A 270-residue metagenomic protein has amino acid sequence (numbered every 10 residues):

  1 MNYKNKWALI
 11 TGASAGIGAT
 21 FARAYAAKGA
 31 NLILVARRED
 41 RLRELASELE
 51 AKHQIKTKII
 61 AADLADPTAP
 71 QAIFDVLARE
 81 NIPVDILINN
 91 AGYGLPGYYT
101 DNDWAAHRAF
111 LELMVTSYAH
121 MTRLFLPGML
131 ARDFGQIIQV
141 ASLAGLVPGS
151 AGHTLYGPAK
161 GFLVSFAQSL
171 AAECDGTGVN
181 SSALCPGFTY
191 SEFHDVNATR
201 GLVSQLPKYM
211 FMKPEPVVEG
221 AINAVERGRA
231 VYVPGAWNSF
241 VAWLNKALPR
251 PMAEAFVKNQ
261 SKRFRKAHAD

Functional and structural regions predicted by a protein language model:
W7, S14-A15: Conserved glycine-rich cofactor-binding loop
K28-L45: Conserved glycine-rich Rossmann-like NAD(P)H-binding loop of the short-chain dehydrogenase/reductase
E39-D40, A61-A72, W104: The beta1-alpha1 cofactor-binding region of Rossmann-like NAD(H)/NADP(H)-dependent oxidoreductases
Y98-T100, A106-L111: Substrate-binding pocket helix/loop in short-chain dehydrogenase/reductase
T122, P158-A159: Active-site helix of classical SDR
S142: Residue(s) in the substrate-gating loop at a strand-loop-helix junction that position the organic substrate next
E173-A236: SDR active-site lid
